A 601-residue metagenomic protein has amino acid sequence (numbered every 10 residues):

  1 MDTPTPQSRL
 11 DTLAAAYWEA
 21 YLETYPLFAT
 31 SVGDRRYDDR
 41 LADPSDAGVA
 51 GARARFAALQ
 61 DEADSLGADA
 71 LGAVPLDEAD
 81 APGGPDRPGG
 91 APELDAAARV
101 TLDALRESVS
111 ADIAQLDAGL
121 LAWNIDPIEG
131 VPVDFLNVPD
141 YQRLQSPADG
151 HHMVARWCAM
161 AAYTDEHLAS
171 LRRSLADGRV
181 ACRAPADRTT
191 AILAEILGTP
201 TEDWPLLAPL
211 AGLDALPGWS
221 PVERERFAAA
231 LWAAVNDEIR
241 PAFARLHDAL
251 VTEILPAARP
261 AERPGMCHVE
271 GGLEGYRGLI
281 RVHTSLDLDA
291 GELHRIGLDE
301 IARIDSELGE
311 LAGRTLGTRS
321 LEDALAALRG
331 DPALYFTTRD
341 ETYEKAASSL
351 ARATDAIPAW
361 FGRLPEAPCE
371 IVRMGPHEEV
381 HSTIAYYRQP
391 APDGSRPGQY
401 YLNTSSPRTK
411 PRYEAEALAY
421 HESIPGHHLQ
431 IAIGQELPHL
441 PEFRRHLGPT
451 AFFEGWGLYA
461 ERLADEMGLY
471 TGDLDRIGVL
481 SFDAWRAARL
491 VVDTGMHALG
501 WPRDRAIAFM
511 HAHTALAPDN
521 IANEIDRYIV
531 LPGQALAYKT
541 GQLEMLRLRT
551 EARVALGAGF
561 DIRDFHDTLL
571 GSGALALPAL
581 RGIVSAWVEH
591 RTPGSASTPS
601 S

Functional and structural regions predicted by a protein language model:
M1-S601: N-terminal maturation segment of proteins
